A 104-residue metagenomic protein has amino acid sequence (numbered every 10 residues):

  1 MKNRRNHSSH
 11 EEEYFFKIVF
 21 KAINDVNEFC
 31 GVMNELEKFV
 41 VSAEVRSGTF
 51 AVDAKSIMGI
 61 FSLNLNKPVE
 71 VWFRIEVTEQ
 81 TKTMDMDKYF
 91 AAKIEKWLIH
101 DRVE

Functional and structural regions predicted by a protein language model:
K2-N27, M33-K38, A92, W97-E104: Cytosolic covalent-transfer regions centered on His/Cys nucleophiles that carry phosphoryl or persulfide groups
E13-K17, E44, D53-K55: Generic preference for well-ordered secondary structure
F16, V41-A43, V69-V71: Conserved beta-strand core positions
V26-S42, T49-K67, D85-K88, A92-E95: Amphipathic alpha-helical interaction surfaces in cytosolic regulatory modules
G48-T49, E76: Short, ordered loop/turn segments at secondary-structure junctions
P68-E104: C-terminal structural segments of small proteins and small subunits
